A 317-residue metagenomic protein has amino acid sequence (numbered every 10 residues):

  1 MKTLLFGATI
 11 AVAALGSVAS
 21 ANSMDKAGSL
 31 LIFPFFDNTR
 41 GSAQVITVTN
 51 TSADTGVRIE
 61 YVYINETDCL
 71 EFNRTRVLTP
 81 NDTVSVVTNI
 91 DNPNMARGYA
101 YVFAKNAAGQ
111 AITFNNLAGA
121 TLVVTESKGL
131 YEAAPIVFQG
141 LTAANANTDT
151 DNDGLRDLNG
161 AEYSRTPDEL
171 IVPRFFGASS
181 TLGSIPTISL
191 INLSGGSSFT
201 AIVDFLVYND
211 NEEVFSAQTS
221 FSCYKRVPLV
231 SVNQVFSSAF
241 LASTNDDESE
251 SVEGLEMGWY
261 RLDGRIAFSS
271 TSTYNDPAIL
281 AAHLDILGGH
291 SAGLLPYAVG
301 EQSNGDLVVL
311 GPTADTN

Functional and structural regions predicted by a protein language model:
M1-S20: Gram-negative bacterial Sec-dependent N-terminal signal peptides
A19-N317: Gly/Pro-rich, tryptophan- and cysteine-flecked surface segments typical of secreted/extracellular proteins
